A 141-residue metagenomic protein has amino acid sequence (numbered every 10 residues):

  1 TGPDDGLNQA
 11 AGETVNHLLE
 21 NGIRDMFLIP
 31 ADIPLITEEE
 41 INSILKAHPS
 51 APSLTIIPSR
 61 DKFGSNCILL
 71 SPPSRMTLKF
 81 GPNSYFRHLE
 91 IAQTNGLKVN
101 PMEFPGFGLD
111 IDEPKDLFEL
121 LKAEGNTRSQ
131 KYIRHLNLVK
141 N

Functional and structural regions predicted by a protein language model:
T1-D25, S84: Short phosphate-binding loop-to-helix
D5, I33-L35: Acidic metal-phosphate-binding loop of nucleotide-sugar-dependent transferases
I23, A51-P52, L97: Short, high-confidence coil segments that cap the C-terminus of an alpha-helix and link into the following beta-strand
F27-I29: Short aromatic-hydrophobic micro-motifs that form the base-stacking/packing surface for donor nucleotide recognition
I36-K62: Conserved donor-nucleotide/metal-binding helix-loop-beta segment in metal-dependent transferases, i.e., the alpha-helix
I56, C67-L69: Conserved hydrophobic/aromatic beta-strand scaffold that supports enzyme active sites
L70-A92: Short, glycine-/small-residue-rich phosphate/pyrophosphate-handling segment
N83, E90-N141: Conserved alpha/beta core of the MobA/IspD/sugar-nucleotide pyrophosphorylase nucleotidyltransferase superfamily
